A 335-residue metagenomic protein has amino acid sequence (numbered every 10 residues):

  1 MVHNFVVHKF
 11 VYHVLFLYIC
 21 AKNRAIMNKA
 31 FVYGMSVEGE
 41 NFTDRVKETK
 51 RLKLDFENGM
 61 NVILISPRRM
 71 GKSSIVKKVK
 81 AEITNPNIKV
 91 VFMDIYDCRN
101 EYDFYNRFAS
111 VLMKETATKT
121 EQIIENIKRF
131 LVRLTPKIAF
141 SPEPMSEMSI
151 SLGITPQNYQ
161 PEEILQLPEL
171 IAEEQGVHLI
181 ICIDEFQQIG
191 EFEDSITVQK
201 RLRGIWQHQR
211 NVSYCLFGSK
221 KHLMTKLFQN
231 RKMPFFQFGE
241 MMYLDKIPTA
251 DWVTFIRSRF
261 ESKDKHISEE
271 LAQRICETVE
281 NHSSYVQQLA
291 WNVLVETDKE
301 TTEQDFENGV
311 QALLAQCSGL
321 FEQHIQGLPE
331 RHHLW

Functional and structural regions predicted by a protein language model:
M1-V62, P67: A short, basic N-terminal segment
I65-M70, S74-I180: P-loop NTPase nucleotide-binding core
R129, V253, S258-L320: Amphipathic alpha-helical "lid/sensor" segments that cap RecA-like P-loop NTPase cores
S151-K220, Q229: Conserved Walker B catalytic segment
K221-G239: Short regulatory helix/loop adjacent to the ATP-binding pocket of P-loop NTPases
E240-D251: Conserved AAA+ ATPase "SRH/arginine-finger" region at the nucleotide-binding site
L320-P329: Short amphipathic alpha-helical boundary/capping segments
R331-W335: Short alpha-helical "packing" element that flanks the helix-turn-helix/winged-helix DNA-binding module
